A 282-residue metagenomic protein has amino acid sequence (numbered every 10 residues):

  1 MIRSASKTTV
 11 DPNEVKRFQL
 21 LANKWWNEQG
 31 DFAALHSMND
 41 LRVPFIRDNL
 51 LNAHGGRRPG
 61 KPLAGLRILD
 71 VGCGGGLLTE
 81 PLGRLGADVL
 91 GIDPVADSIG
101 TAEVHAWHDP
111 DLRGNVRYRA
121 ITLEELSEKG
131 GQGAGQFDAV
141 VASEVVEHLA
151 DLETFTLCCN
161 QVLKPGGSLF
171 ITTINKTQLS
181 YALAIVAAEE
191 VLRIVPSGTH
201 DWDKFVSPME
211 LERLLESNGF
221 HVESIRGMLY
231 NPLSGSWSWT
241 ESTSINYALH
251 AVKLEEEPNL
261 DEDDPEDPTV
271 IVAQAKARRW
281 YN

Functional and structural regions predicted by a protein language model:
I2-F32: N-terminal, positively charged/glycine-rich alpha-helical extensions of SAM-dependent methyltransferases
S37-A64: Conserved alpha-helix/loop element of class I SAM-dependent methyltransferases that forms part of the SAM/SAH-binding
R57-K61, L66-Y181, P208-L211, L249-A251: Conserved SAM-binding loop
S180-E190: Short, flexible, mixed-charge acidic loops at enzyme active sites
R193-E210: Acceptor-substrate binding/catalytic loop of class I
P208, E212-H221: Substrate-binding/catalytic lobe of Class I Rossmann-like enzymes that use SAM or dcSAM, i.e., the mid-to-C-terminal
F220-N231: Conserved S-adenosyl-L-methionine
S236-N282: Core SAM-dependent methyltransferase catalytic element
